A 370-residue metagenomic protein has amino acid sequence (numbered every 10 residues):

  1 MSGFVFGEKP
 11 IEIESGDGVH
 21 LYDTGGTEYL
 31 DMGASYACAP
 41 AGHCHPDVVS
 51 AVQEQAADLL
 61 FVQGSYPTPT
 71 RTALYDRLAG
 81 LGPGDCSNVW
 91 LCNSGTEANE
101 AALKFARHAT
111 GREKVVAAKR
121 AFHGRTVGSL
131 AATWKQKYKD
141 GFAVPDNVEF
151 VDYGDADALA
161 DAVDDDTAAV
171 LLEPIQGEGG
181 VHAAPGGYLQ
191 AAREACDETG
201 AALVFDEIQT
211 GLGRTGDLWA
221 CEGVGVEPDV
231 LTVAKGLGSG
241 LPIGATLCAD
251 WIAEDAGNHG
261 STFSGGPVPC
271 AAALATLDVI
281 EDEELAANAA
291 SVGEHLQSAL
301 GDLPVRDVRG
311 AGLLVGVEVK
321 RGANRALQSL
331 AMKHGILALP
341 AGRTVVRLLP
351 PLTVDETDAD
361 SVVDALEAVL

Functional and structural regions predicted by a protein language model:
M1-L370: Conserved N-terminal phosphate-binding loop of PLP-dependent enzymes in the Aspartate aminotransferase
